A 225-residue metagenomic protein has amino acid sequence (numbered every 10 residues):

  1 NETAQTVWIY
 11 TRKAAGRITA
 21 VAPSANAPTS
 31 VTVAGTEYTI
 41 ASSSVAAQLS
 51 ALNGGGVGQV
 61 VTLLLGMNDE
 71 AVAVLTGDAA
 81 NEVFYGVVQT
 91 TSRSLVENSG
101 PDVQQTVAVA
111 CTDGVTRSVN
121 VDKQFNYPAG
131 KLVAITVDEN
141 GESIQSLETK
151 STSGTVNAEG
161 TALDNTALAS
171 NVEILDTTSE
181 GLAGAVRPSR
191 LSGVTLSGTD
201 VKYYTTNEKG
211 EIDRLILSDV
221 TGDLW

Functional and structural regions predicted by a protein language model:
N1-W225: ...the same signal can extend to comparable exposed beta-sheet modules with similar sequence chemistry even outside
